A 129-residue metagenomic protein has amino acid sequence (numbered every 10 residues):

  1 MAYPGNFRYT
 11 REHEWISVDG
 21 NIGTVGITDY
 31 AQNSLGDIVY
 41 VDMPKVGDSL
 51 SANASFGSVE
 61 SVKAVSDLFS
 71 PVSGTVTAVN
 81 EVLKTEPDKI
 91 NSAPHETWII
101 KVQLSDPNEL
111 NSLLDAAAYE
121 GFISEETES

Functional and structural regions predicted by a protein language model:
M1-A52, S92-S129: Acidic, low-complexity mobile loops and tails
R8, D42, E60, S66-S70 (+1 more regions): Small beta-strand-rich domains/subdomains or short beta-sheet motifs embedded in larger alpha/beta proteins
H13, V59, L68, S73-V76: Conserved hydrophobic positions within beta-strands
I16-V18, V62, V79: Residue-level recognition of beta-strand microenvironments
L50, F56-G57, T77: Generic structural signal for buried aliphatic residues
V62-A64, V72, E96, L104-S105: Periplasm/extracytoplasmic soluble domains of Gram-negative envelope assemblies and related organellar analogs
V79-A93: Short, charge-rich, low-complexity interaction segments located in flexible loops at or near secondary-structure
